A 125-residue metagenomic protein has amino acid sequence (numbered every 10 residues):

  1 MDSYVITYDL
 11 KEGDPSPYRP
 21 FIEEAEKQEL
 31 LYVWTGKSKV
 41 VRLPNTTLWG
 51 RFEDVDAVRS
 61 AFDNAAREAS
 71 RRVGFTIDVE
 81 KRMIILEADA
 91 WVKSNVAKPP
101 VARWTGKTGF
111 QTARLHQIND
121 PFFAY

Functional and structural regions predicted by a protein language model:
M1, A25-K27, I84, A97: Intrinsically disordered, low-complexity regions enriched in Ser/Pro/Gly/Gln/His and often acidic
M1-R19: Short, extreme N-terminal segment that most often corresponds to the first beta-strand
D2, D14, E24-A25, G50 (+1 more regions): Functionally constrained cores in energy, signaling, and assembly domains
S16, L43, K98-P99: Intrinsic-disorder/low-complexity coil detector
S16-S38: Short, flexible N-terminal segments of the mature chain
W34-E53: Short, charge-patterned binding micro-sites
W49-Y125: Charged interaction segments
